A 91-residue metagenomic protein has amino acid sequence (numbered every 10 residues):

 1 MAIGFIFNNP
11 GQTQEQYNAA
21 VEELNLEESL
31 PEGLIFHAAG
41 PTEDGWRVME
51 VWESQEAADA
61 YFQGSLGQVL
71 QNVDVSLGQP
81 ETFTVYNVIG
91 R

Functional and structural regions predicted by a protein language model:
M1-Q68, D74-R91: Short S/T/G/P-rich N-terminal loop/turn motif that feeds into the first structured element of a domain
